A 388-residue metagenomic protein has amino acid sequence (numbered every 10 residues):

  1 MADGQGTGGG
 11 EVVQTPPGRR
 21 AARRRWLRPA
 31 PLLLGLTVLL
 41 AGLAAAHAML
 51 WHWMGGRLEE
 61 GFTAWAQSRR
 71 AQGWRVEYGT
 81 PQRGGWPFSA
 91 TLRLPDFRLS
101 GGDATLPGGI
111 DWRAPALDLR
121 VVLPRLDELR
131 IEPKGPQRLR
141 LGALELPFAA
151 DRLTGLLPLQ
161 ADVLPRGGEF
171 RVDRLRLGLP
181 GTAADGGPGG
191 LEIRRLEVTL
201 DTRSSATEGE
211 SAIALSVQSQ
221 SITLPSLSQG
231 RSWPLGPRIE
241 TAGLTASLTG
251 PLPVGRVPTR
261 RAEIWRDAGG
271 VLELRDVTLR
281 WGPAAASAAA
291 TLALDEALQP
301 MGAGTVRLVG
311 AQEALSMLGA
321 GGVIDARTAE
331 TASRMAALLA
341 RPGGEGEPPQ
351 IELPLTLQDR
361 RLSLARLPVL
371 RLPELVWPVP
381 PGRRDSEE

Functional and structural regions predicted by a protein language model:
A2-G35, G79-T80, E263-W265, V277 (+2 more regions): Extended terminal
R24-T63: N-terminal type II signal-anchor transmembrane helix that functions as the membrane-insertion/stop-transfer segment
A71-E208, V277: N-terminal beta-strand/beta-hairpin edge segment
P81-R83, A114-P124, F148-V163, G186-E208 (+5 more regions): Extended lipid/amphipathic-ligand handling interfaces
A90, L129, I213, A286 (+2 more regions): Hydrophobic residues embedded in beta-strands of well-ordered beta-sheets
R98-G109, Q137-F148, R174-L191, L200-T202 (+6 more regions): Flexible, membrane-facing loop/turn or short amphipathic-helix motifs that contact lipid bilayers or gate lipid-binding
G155-L164, E169-L177, V217, I222 (+2 more regions): Extended amphipathic, helix-rich lipid-handling scaffolds
